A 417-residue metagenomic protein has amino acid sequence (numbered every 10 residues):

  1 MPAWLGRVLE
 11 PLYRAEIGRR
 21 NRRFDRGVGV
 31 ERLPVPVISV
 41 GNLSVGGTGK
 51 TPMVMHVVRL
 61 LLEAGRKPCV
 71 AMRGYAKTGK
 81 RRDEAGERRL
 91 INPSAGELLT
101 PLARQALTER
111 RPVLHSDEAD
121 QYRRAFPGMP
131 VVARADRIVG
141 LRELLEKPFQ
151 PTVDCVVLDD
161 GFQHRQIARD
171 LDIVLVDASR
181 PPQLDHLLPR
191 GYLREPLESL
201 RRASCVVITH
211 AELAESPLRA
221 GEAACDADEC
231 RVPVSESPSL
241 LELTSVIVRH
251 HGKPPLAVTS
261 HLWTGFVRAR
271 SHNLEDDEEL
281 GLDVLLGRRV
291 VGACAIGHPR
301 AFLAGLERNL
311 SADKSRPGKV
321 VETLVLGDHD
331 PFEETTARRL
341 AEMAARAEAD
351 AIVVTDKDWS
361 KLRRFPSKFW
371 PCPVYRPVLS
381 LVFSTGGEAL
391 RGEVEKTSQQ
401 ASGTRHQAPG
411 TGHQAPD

Functional and structural regions predicted by a protein language model:
M1-I38: Extreme N-terminal, non-catalytic leader segments that precede Walker-type/kinase nucleotide-binding cores
L12, T51, Y122, D159 (+4 more regions): Residue-level signal for inorganic ion chemistry
V40-H56: Glycine-rich phosphate-binding P-loop
P52-V70: A conserved segment at the C-terminal end of the G1
R66, G74-P217, V234-H251: Phosphate/Mg2+-binding loops and adjacent switch elements in nucleotide/diphosphate-handling enzyme cores
P181-L218, C225-C230, V234-E348, D417: C-terminal accessory "lid"/substrate-recognition subdomains
V234, R316, Q399-P416: Arg/Gly-rich low-complexity intrinsically disordered repeat tracts
T264-F266, V325-D330, P371-Q399: Short, flexible loop segments at boundaries between secondary-structure elements
